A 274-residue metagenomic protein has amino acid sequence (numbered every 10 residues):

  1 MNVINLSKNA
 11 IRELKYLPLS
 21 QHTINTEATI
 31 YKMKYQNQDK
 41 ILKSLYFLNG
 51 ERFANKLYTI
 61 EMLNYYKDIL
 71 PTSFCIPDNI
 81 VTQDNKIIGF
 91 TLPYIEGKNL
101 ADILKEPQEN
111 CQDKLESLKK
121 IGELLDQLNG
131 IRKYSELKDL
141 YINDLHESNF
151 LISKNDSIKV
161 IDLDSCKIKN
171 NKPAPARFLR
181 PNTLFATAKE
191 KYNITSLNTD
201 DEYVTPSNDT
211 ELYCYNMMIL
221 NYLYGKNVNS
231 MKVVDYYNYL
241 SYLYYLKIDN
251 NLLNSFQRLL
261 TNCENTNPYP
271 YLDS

Functional and structural regions predicted by a protein language model:
M1-Q38, K43-Y46: ATP-binding glycine-rich phosphate-binding loop
K32-M33, Y94, L151-I152: Conserved hydrophobic "DFG−1" position in protein kinase catalytic cores
F47-L70: The N-lobe alphaC helix and its flanking beta3-alphaC-beta4 segment of protein kinase-like domains, centered on
T72-S117: Conserved structural core of kinase catalytic domains
D113-Q127: Conserved alphaE helix
N129-S153: Catalytic-loop of the protein kinase fold
K159, D164-F256: C-lobe/activation-segment region of protein kinase-like
L259-L272: A conserved short helix/loop substructure at the end of the activation segment of eukaryotic-like protein kinase domains
